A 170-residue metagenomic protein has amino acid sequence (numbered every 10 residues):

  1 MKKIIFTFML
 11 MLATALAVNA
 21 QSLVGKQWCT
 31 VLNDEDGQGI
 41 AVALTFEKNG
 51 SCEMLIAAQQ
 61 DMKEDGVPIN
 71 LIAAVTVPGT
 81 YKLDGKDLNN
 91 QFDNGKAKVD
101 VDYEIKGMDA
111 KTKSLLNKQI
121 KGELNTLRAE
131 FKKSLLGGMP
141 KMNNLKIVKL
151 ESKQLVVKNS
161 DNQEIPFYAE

Functional and structural regions predicted by a protein language model:
M1-I5, N19: Positively charged n-region of N-terminal signal peptides that target proteins for export
I4-T14: Sec-dependent N-terminal signal peptides
N19-E170: Lipid interaction determinants
